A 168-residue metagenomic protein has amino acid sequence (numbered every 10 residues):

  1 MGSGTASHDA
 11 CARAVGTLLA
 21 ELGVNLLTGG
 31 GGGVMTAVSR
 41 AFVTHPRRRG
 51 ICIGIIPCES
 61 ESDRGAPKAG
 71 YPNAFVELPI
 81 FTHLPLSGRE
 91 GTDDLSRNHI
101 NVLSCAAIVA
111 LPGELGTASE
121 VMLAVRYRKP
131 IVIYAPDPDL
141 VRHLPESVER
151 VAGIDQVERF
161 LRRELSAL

Functional and structural regions predicted by a protein language model:
M1-H8, L19: Active-site donor-nucleotide binding/catalytic segment of nucleotide-sugar enzymes
G2, G29, P112, V148: Conserved residues at beta->alpha junctions
A10-R13, T17, E21-L22, G32-L123 (+2 more regions): Acidic/glycine-enriched connector segments
N25-L27: Metallocofactor- and cofactor-centric catalytic cores in central/energy metabolism, strongly enriched
P79-H83, V132-Y134, E146-E164: Short acidic-hydrophobic, aromatic-tinged amphipathic segments that line or gate anion-handling sites
S104, L140-H143, R150-G153: Mg2+-dependent phosphoryl-transfer enzymes with acidic/Ser/Thr/Gly-rich catalytic loops
